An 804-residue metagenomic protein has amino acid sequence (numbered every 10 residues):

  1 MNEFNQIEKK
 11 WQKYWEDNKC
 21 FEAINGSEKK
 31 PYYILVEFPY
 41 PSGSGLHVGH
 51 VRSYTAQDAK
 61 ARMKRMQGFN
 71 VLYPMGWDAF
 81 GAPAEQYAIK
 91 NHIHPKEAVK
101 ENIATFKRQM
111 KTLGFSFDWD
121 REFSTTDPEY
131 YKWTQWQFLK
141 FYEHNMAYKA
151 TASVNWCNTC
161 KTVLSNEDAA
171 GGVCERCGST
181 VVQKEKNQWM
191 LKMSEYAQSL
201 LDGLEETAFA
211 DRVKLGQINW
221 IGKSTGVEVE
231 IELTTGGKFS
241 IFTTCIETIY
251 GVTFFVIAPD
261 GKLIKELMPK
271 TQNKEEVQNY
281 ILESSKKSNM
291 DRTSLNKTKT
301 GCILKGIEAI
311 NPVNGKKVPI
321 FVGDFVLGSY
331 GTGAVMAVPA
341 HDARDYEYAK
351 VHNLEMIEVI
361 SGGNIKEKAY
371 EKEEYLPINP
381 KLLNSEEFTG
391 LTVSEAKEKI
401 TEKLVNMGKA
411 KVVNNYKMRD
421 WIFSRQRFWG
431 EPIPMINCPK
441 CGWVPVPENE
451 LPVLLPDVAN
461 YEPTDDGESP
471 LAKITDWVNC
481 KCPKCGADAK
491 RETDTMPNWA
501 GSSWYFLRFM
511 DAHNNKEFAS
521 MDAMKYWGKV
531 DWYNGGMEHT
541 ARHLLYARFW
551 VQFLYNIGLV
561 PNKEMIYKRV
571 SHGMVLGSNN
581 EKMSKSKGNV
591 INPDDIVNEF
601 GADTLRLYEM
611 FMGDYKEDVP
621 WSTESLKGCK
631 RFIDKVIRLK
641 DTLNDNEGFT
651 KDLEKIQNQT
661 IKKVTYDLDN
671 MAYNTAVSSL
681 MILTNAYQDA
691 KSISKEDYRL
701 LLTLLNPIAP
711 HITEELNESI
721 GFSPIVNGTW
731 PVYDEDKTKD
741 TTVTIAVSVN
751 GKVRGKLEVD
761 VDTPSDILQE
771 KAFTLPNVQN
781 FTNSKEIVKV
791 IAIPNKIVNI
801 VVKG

Functional and structural regions predicted by a protein language model:
M1-L35, R65-P74, A98-T105, Y280-F321 (+1 more regions): Conserved oxyanion/phosphate-binding beta-strand-loop segments in alpha/beta enzyme cores
M1-P31, A258-G261, K270-E275, V335 (+10 more regions): Basic, alpha-helical terminal appendages of large translation-related enzymes
N2-Q12, V48, W133-S361, L704 (+3 more regions): NTP-handling and nucleic-acid-processing catalytic cores
Y14-N18, K90-I246, K262, S284 (+12 more regions): Residue patterns forming the tRNA-binding/recognition surfaces of aminoacyl-tRNA synthetases and related DALR
A23-I93, E122-Q137, T243-T244, N311-Y348 (+1 more regions): N-terminal catalytic cores of NTP/NDP-binding nucleotidyl/phosphoryl-transfer enzymes
E37-L46, D118-F123, L327-V335, L382-E386 (+9 more regions): Glycine- and acidic
D78, E143-H144, Y148-N155, G331 (+6 more regions): Helix-rich, typically C-terminal accessory recognition domains appended to large enzymatic cores
I307-V313, K317-Y330, V359, V478-E617: Alpha-helical recognition segments enriched in aromatics with Gly/Pro capping that present substrate-recognition
